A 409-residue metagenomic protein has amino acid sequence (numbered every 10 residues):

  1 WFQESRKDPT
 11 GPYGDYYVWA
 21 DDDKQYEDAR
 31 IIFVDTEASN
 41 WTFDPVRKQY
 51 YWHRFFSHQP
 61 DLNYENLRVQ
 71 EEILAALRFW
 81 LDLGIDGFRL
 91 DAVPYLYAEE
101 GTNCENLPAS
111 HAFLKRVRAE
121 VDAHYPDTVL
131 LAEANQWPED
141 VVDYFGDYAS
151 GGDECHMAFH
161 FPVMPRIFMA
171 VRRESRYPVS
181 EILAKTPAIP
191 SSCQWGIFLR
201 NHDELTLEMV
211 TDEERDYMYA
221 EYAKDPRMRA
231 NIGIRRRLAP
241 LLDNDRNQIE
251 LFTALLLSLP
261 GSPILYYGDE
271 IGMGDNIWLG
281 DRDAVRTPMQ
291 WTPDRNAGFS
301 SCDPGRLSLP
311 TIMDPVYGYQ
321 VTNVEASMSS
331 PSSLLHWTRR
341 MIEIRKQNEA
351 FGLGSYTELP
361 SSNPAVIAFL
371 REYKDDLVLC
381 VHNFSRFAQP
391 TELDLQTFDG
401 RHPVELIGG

Functional and structural regions predicted by a protein language model:
W1-G409: Active-site and adjacent substrate-binding regions of carbohydrate-active enzymes
